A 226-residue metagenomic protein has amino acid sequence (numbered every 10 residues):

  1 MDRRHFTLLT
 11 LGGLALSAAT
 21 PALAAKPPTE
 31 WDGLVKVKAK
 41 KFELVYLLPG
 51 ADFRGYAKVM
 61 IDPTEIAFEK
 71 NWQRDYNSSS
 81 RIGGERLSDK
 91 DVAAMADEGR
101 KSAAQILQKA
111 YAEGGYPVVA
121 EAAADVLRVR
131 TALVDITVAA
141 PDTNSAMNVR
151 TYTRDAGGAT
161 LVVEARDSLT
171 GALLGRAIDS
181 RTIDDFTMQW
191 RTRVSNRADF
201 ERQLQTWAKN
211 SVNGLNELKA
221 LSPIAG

Functional and structural regions predicted by a protein language model:
R3-T7: N-terminal export leaders
A19-T20: N-terminal signal peptide c-region/cleavage motif recognized by signal peptidases
A24-R100, N216-G226: A structural "domain/chain start" motif
A25-L47, G158, L169-R176, I183-G226: C-terminal/domain-edge helix-coil "capping" segments
E85-E98, G115-V118, W190-A198: Second-shell loop/turn segments in exported
A96, R100, A104, Q108 (+3 more regions): Extracytoplasmic/secreted envelope proteins and their assembly/folding machinery, especially bacterial periplasmic
A104-Y116, V138, V212-A220: Sec-exported extracytoplasmic/periplasmic mature domains
K109, E113-A172, D184-W190: Surface-exposed short loop/turn segments
